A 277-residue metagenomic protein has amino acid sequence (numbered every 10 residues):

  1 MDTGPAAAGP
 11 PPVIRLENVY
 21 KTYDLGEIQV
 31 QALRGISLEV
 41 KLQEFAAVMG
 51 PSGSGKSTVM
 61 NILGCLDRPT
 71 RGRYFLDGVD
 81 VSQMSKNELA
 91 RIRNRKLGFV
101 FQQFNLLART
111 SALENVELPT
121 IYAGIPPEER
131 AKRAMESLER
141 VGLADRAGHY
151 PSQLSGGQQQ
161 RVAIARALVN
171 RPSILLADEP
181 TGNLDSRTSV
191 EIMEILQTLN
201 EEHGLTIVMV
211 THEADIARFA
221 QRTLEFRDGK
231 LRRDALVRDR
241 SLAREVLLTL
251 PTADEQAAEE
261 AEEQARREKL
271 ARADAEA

Functional and structural regions predicted by a protein language model:
M1-G9: Pre-NBD coupling/linker segments of ABC/ABC-like ATPases
D2, I125, Q256-A257: N-terminal processing/targeting junctions
P11-F226: ABC family nucleotide-binding domain
R166, Q264-R267: Extended interaction regions within the primary functional domain
M209, A258-E259, Q264-A265: Glycine-centered signal
K230-A257: Conserved beta-strand-loop-alpha-helix hinge in the C-terminal portion of ABC ATPase nucleotide-binding domains
R267-A277: Long, low-complexity, intrinsically disordered segments
